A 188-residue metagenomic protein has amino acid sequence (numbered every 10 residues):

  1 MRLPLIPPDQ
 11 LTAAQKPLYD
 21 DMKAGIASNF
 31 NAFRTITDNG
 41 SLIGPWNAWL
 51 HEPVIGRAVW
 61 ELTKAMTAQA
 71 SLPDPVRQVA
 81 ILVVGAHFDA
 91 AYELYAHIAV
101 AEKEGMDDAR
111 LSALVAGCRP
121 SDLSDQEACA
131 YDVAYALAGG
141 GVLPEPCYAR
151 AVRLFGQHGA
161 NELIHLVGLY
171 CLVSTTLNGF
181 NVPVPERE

Functional and structural regions predicted by a protein language model:
M1-L72: Mobile cap/lid helix-loop segments that border enzyme active or cofactor-binding sites and regulate substrate access
R2-L3, Q69-V79, D107-A113: Amphipathic alpha-helical hairpins
I6, A14, K23, G56-W60 (+2 more regions): N-terminal hydrophobic signal/anchor transmembrane helix of membrane proteins
I98-S124: Histidine/lysine/aspartate-rich catalytic loop segments that bind and position anionic ligands
A101-A109, L177-E188: C-terminal end-helix/capping segment
A134: Acidic/charged, solvent-exposed loop-and-adjacent secondary-structure segments enriched in E/D, K/R, S/T, and G/P
V142-L143, C147, V184-R187: Alpha-helical transmembrane segments and membrane-interface helix-loop junctions in multi-pass membrane proteins
G156-Q157: Transmembrane-helix boundary/entry motifs in multi-pass membrane transporters
